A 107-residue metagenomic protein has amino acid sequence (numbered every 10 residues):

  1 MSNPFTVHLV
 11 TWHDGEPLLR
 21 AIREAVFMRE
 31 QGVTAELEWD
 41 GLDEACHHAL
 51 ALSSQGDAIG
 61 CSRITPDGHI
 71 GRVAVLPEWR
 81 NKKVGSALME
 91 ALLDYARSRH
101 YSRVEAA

Functional and structural regions predicted by a protein language model:
M1-H13: Conserved N-terminal entry element of GNAT/NAT acetyltransferase domains
E24-Q55: Active-site rim helix/loop that mediates acceptor-substrate recognition in acyltransferases
L50, G56-A74: Conserved beta-strand in the GNAT
L76, R80: Glycine-/small-residue-rich active-site loops that bind phosphorylated ligands and cofactors
N81-D94: Conserved acetyl-CoA-binding loop-helix of GNAT-fold acetyltransferases
A96-A107: Conserved GNAT acetyl-CoA-binding A-motif
